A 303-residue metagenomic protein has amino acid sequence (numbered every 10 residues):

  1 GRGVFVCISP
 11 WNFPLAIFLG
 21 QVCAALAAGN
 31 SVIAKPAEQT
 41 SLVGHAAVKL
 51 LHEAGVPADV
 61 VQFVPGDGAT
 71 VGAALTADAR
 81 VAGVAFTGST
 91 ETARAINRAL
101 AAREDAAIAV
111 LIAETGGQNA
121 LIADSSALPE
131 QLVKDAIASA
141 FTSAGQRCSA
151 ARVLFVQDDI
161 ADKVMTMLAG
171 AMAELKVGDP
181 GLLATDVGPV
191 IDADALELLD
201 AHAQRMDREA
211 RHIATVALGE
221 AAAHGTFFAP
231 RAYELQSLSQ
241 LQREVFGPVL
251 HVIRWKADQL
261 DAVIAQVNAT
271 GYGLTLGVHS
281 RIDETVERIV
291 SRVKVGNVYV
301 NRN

Functional and structural regions predicted by a protein language model:
G1-Q131: Rossmann-like NAD(P) dinucleotide-binding subdomain of oxidoreductase/dehydrogenase enzymes
W11-P14, T142, V245-F246, Y272-T275: Glycine-rich phosphate/pyrophosphate-binding beta-alpha loops
L15-L19, A34, S41-H45, A73-A74 (+6 more regions): Extended hydrophobic-aromatic, low-complexity segments
S31, R211-H212, G273: Residue-level detector of anion-binding/catalytic polar loops
E53-G55, A77-D78, G83, T90-L238 (+4 more regions): ALDH superfamily catalytic-core signature
S125, I253-A257, H279: A structural signal for short, well-ordered beta-strand elements
H224-A229, R243-L250, T270-L274: Conserved glycine-rich beta-strand-loop-beta hairpin in the small C-terminal domain of fold type I
